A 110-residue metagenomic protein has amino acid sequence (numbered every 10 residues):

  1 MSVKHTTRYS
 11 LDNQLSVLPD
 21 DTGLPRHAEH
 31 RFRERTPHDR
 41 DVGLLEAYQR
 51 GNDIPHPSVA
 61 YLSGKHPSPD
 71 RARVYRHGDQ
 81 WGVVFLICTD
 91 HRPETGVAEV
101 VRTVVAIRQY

Functional and structural regions predicted by a protein language model:
M1-Y110: Ribonuclease/tRNase effector modules and their secretory precursors
